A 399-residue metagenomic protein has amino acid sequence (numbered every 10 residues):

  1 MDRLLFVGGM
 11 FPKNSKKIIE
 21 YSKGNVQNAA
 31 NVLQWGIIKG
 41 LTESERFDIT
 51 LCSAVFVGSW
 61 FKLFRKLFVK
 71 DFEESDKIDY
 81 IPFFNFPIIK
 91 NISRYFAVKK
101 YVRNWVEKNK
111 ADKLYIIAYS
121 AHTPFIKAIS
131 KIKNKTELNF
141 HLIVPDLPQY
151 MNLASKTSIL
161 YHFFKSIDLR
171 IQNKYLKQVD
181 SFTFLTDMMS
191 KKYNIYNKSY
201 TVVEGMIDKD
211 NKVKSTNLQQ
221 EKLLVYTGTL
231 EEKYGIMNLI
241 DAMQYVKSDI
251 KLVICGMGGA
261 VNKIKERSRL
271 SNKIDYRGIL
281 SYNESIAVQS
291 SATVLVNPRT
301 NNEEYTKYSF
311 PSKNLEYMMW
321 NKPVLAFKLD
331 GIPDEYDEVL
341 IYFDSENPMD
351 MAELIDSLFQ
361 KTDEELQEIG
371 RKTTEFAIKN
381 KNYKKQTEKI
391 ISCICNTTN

Functional and structural regions predicted by a protein language model:
M1-K66, S181, N238-V246, L329: N-terminal subdomain of nucleotide-sugar transferases
L5-V7, T183, T216-M243, V253: Conserved donor-binding/catalytic core segment of Leloir-type glycosyltransferases
W35-I37, R103, P124-K127, K131-K135 (+3 more regions): Membrane-proximal helix-turn-helix segments that form the acceptor-binding/catalytic region of lipid-linked
S44, D363-I394: A charged, aromatic-enriched C-terminal amphipathic alpha-helix characteristic of glycosyltransferases across folds
H162-K165, L169-V213, D275: Donor nucleotide-sugar binding/catalytic pocket of nucleotide-sugar-dependent glycosyltransferases
D180, Q289-K307, K322: Acidic donor-binding loop of glycosyltransferase active sites
N262-Q289, V294: Nucleotide-activated donor-binding/catalytic signature segment of Leloir-type glycosyltransferases, i.e., the conserved
V339-M349, S357-D363: Conserved acidic donor-binding segment of nucleotide-sugar-dependent glycosyltransferases
